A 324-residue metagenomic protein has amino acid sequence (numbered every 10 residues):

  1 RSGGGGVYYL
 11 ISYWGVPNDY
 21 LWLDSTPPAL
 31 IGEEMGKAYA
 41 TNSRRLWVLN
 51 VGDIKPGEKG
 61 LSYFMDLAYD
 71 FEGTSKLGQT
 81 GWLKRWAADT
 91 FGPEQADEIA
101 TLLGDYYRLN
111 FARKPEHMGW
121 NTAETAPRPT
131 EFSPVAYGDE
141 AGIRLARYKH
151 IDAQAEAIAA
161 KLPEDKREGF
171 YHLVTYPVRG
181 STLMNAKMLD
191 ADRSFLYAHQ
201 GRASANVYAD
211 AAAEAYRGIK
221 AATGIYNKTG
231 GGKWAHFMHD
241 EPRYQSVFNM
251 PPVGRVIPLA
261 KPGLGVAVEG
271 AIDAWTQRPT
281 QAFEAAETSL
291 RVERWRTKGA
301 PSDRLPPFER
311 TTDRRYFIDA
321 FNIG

Functional and structural regions predicted by a protein language model:
R1-R304, T312-R314, F321: Substrate-binding groove of N-acetylhexosamine-processing glycoside hydrolases
